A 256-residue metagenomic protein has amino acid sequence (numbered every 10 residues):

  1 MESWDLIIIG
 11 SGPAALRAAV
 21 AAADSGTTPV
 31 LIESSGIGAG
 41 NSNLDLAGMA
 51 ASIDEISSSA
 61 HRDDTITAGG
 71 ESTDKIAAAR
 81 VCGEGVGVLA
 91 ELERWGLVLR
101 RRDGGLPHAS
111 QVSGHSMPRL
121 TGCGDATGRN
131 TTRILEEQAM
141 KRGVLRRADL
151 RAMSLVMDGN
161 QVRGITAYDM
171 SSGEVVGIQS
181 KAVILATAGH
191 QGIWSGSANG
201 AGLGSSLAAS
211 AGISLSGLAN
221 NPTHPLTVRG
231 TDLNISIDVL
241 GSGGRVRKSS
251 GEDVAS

Functional and structural regions predicted by a protein language model:
M1-D63, R101-D103, C123-S256: Residues forming the flavin
L46-A47, S72, S110-R119, A186-A188: Gly-rich Lys/Arg/Thr-decorated short loops/hinges at beta-loop-alpha junctions or inter-strand turns that position
R62-G70, H115: A short small-residue
T67, E71, K75-C82, T121-R129 (+1 more regions): Hydrophobic alpha-helical scaffolding
G69-H108, V112: Rossmann-like flavin
E91-L97, P118-C123, I237-V239: Short, charged low-complexity intrinsically disordered segments located at boundaries of structured domains
